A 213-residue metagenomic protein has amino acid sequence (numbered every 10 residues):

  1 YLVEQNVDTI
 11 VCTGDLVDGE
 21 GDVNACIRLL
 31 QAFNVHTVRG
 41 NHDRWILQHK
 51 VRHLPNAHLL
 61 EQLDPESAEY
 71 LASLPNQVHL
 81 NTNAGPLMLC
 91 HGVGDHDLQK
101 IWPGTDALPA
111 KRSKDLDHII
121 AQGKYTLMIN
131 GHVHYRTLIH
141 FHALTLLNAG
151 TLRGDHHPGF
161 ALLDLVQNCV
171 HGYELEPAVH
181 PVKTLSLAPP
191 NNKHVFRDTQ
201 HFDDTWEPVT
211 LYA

Functional and structural regions predicted by a protein language model:
Y1-S73: Core catalytic region of metal-dependent phosphoesterases/phosphodiesterases, especially metallo-beta-lactamase-like
E4-D8, N83-H96, F202-T210: Mobile, glycine- and charge-enriched loop segments and immediately flanking short secondary-structure elements within
D15, N41-R44, S67-L71, A110-K111 (+5 more regions): Short C-terminal domain-edge/linker segments immediately following a structured domain
V17, W45, P86, Y135 (+1 more regions): Positions that flank functional sites
R28-L29, K50-Y70, L108, K114 (+1 more regions): Ligand-binding grooves and catalytic loops that recognize ribose/phosphate and carbohydrate rings, and esterified lipid
F33, L74-V78, P189: Alpha-helix boundary/capping residues
H58-P158, L162-G172: Acidic, His/Gly-enriched loop-helix segments that form or flank divalent-metal centers in metallo-dependent hydrolases
I139-A213: Acidic, His/Gly-rich catalytic cores of divalent-metal-dependent hydrolytic chemistry
